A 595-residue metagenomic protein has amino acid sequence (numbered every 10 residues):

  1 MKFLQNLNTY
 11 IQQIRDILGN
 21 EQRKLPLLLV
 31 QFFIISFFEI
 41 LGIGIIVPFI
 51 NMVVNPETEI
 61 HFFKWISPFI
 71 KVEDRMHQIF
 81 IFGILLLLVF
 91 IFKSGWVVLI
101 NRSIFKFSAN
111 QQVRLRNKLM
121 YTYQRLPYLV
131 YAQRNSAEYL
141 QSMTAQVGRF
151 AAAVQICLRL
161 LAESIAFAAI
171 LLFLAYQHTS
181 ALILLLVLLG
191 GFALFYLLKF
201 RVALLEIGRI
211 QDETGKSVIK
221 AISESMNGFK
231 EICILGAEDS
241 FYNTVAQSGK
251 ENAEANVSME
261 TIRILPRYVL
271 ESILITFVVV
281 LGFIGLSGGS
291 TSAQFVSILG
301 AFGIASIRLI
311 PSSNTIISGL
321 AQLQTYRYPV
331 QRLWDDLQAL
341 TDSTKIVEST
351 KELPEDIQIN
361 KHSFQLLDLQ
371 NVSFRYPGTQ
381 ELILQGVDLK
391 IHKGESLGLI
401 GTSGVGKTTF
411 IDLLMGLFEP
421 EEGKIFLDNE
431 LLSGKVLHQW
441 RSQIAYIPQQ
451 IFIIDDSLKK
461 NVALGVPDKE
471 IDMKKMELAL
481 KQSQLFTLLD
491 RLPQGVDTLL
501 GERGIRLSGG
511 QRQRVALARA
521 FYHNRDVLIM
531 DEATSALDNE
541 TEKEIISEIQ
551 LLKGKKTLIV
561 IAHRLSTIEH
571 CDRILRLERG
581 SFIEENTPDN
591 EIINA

Functional and structural regions predicted by a protein language model:
M1-G42, V54-L85, F92, W96-I104 (+9 more regions): Membrane-integrated ABC transporters
L28-I34, R159-I210, V280-F295: Transmembrane helices of ABC transporter permease
Q124-A169, N227, E251, I264: Juxtamembrane loop-to-helix connectors within ABC transporter transmembrane domains
A132-A137, I210-S258, T325, R332-L333 (+1 more regions): Loop segments that connect adjacent transmembrane helices in multi-pass transporters
K230-A237, T261-I264, R308-Q338, K345-E348: Cytosolic ends of transmembrane helices, especially the final helix of ABC transmembrane type-1 domains
M415: Helix-to-loop junction immediately C-terminal to a conserved catalytic motif
F426, G434, K459-E502, I546-S547 (+1 more regions): ABC ATPase nucleotide-binding domain helical subdomain, centered on the C-loop/LSGGQ "ABC signature"
A445, Q450, N461, A479-S483 (+1 more regions): ABC-family ATPase nucleotide-binding domain "signature/switch" substructure
